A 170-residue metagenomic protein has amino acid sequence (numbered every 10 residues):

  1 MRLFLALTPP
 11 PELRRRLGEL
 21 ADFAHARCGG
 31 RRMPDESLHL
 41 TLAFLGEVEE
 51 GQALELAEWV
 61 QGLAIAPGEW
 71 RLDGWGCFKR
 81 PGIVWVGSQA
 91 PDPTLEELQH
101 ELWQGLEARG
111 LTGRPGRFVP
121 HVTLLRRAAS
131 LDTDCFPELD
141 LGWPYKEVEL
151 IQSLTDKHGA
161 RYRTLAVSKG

Functional and structural regions predicted by a protein language model:
M1-G170: Histidine-dependent nucleotide/RNA phosphoesterase domain, centered on the 2H-phosphoesterase fold with its duplicated
